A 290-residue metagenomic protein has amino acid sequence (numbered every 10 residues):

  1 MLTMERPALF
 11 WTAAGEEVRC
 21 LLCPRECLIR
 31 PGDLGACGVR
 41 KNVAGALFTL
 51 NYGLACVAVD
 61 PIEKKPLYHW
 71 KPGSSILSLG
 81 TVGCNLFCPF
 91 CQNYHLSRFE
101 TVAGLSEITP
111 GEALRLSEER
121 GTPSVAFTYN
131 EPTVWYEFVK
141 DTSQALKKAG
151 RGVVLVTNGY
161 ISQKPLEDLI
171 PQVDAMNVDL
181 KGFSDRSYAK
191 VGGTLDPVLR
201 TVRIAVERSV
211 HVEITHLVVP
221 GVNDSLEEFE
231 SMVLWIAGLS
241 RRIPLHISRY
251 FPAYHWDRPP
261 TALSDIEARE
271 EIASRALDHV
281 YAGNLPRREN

Functional and structural regions predicted by a protein language model:
M1-G32, G221-V222, L226-N290: Auxiliary Fe-S-binding modules of radical SAM enzymes
M1-T81, Y94-R98: N-terminal [4Fe-4S]-dependent radical SAM core
R40, T81-C84, Y94, Y129-E131 (+3 more regions): Fold-independent oxyanion-binding glycine-rich loops and adjacent beta-strand/coil segments at enzyme active sites
K71-S78, N85, S117, S124: Iron-sulfur-cluster electron-transfer modules
P72, S106, T194, A262 (+1 more regions): Short, conserved glycine- and acidic-residue-centered signature motifs in active-site or ligand-binding loops
C88-Q92: The canonical Cys-X-X-Cys-His
L96-S106, K148: A short alpha->loop->secondary-structure connector
P110-T261: Conserved AdoMet/S-adenosylmethionine-binding subsite of the radical SAM
